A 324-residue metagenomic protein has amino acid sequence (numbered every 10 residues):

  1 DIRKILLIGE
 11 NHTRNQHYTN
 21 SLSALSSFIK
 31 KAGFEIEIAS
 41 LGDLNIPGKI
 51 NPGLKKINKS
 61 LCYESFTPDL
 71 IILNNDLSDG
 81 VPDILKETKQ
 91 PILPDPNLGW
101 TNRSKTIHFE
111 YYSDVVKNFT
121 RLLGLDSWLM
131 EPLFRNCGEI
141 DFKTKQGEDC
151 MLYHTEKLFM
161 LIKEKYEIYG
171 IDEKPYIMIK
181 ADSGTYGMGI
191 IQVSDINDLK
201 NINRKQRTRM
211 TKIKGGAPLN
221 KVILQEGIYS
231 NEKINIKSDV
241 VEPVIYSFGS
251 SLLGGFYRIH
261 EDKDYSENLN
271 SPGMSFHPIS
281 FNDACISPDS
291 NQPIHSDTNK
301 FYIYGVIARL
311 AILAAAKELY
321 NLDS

Functional and structural regions predicted by a protein language model:
D1-S324: Preference for protein termini
